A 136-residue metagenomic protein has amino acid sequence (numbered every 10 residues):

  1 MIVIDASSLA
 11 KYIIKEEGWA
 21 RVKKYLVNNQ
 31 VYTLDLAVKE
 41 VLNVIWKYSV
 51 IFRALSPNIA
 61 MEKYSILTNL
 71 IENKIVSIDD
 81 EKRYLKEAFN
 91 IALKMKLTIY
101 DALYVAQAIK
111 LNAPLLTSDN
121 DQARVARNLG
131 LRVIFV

Functional and structural regions predicted by a protein language model:
M1, L34, I78, V105-V136: Acidic, PIN/NYN-like endoribonuclease modules and their adjacent C-terminal/linker elements
M1-L36, R53-E62, L129: Short, well-structured N-terminal submotif of metal-dependent ribonuclease cores
S8-L9, A37-V38, Y84, Y104 (+1 more regions): Alpha-helix capping/helix-boundary segments
I13, I45-S49, A92: Generic structural signal for hydrophobic core residues of well-folded globular domains
A20, N43, A123-R124: Alpha-helical elements of the RecA-like P-loop NTPase motor core of helicases
L36, L42-E81, L85-E87: Active-site-proximal, substrate-binding regions of enzyme catalytic domains and RNA-binding/basic surfaces
N73-P114, S118: Active-site neighborhoods of divalent-metal-dependent phosphate/nucleic-acid chemistry enzymes
